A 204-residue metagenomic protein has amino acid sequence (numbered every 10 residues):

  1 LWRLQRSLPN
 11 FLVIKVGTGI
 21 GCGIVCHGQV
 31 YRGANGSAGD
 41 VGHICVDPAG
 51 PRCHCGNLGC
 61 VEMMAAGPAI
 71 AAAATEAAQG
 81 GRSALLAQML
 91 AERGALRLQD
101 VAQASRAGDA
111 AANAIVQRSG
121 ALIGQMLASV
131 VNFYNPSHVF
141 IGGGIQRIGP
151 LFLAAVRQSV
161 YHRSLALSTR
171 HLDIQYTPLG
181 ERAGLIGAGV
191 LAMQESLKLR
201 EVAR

Functional and structural regions predicted by a protein language model:
L1-S7, V30, P48-A49, N57-R204: ATP-binding/phosphotransfer module of carbohydrate and carboxylate kinases, centering on a glycine-rich
L1-W2, G21-I24, I44: Adenylate-forming
P9-K15, G21-G23, H54: Short glycine-aspartate micro-motif
F11-I14, I44, I174: Well-ordered beta-strand positions enriched in small/hydrophobic/aromatic, beta-favoring residues
K15, A38-D40: Structural signature of FAD isoalloxazine-binding scaffolds in flavoprotein oxidoreductases
T18-V25, V139, G143: Glycine-rich phosphate-binding loop
G23-H27, Y31-G33, V46-D47: Short beta-strand-to-turn element immediately C-terminal to the catalytic PLP-Schiff-base lysine in fold type I
D40-H54: Immediate flanking context of iron-sulfur cluster ligation sites
